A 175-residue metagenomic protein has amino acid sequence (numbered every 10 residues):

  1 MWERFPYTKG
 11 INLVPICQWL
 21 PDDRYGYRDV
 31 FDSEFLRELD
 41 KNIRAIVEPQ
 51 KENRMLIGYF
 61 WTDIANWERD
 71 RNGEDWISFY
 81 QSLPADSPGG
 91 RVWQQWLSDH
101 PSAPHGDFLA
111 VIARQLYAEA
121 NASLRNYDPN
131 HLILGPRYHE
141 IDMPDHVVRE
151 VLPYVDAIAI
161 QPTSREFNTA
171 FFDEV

Functional and structural regions predicted by a protein language model:
M1, N53-G58, T62-D63, N168-T169 (+1 more regions): Substrate-binding cleft of secreted/luminal carbohydrate-active enzymes
M1-I11, W96-L109, P162-N168: Generic structural signal for short, solvent-exposed loop/turn connectors between secondary structure elements
M1-K51, V111-Y127, P153, F171-E174: Aromatic-lined substrate-binding rim segments of carbohydrate-active enzymes
W2-E3, W67-R71, L134-F171: Substrate-binding cleft/loops of secretory-pathway carbohydrate-active enzymes
Y7-I11, I57-W61, I133-P136, D156-I160 (+1 more regions): Hydrophobic faces of well-ordered beta-strands that scaffold small-molecule active sites in alpha/beta enzyme cores
G26-V30, E52-V148: Polysaccharide-binding and catalytic clefts of secreted carbohydrate-active enzymes
L83-W96, D156-A170, V175: Glycan-recognition surfaces
